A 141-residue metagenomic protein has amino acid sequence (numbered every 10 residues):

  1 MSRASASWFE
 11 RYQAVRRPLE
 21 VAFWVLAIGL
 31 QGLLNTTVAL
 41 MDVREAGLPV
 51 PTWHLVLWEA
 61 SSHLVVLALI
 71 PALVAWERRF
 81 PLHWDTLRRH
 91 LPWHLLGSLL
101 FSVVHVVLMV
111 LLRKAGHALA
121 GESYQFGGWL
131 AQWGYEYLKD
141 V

Functional and structural regions predicted by a protein language model:
M1-V141: Hydrophobic alpha-helices of bacterial signal-transduction systems
